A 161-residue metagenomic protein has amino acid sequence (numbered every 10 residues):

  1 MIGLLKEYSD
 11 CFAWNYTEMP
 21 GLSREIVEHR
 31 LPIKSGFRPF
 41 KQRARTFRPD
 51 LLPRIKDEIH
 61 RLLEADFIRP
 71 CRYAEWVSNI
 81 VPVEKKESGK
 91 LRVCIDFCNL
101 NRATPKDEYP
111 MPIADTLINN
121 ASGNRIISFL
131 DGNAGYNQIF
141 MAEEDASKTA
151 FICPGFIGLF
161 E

Functional and structural regions predicted by a protein language model:
M1-E161: Retroelement reverse transcriptase polymerase core
